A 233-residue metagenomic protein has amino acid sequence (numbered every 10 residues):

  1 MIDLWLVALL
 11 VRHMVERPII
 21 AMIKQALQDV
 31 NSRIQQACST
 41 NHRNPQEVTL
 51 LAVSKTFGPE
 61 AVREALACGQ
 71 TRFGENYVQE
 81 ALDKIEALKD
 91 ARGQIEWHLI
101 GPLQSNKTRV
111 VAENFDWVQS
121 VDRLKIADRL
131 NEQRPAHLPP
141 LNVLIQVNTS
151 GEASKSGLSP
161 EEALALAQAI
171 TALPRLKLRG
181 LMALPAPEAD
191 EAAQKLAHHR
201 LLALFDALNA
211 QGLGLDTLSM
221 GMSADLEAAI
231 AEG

Functional and structural regions predicted by a protein language model:
M1: Short polybasic linear motifs
R17-A224, E232: Conserved alpha/beta-domain cores
